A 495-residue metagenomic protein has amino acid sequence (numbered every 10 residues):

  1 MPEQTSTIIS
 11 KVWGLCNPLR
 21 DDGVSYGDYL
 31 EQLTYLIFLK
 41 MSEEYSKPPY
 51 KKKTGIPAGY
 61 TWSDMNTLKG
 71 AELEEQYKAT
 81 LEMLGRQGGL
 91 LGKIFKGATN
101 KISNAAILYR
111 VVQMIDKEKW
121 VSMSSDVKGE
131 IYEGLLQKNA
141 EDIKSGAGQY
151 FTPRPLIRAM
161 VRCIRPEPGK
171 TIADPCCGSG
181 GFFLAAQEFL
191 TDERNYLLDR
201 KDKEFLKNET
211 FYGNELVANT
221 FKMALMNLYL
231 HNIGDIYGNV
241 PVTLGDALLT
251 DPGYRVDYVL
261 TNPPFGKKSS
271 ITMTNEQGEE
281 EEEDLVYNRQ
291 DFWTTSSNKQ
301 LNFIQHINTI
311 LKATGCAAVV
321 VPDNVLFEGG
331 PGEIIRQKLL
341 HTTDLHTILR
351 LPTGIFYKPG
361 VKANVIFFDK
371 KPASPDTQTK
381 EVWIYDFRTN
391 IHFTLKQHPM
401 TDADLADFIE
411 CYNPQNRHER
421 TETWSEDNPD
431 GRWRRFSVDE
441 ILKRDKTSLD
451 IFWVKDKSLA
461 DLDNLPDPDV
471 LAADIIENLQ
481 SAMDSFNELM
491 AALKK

Functional and structural regions predicted by a protein language model:
M1-P168, N232, I236-A247, R350-T353 (+2 more regions): Non-catalytic, mostly N-terminal accessory regions of nucleic-acid modification and defense proteins
Y29, L216-F221, W293-F368: Conserved Class I SAM-dependent methyltransferase catalytic core
S42, D369-A373: Short loop segments at secondary-structure junctions
D142, Q149, K203-F205, L249-P252 (+3 more regions): Replace "in large, NTP-powered and nucleic-acid-processing enzymes" with "in large, NTP-powered factors and other
G146-T261, F265-E279, R289-D291, L301 (+2 more regions): Conserved S-adenosyl-L-methionine
V256-D257, V361-F367, H398-A403: Short, surface-exposed amphipathic charged segments that create phosphate/polyanion-binding patches used for binding
F265, K370, D386: Flexible glycine-/small-residue-rich
S270-N298, D323-P331, P352-K358, A373 (+2 more regions): Short, contiguous acidic/charged loop-to-helix segments that flank catalytic cores in large enzymes
